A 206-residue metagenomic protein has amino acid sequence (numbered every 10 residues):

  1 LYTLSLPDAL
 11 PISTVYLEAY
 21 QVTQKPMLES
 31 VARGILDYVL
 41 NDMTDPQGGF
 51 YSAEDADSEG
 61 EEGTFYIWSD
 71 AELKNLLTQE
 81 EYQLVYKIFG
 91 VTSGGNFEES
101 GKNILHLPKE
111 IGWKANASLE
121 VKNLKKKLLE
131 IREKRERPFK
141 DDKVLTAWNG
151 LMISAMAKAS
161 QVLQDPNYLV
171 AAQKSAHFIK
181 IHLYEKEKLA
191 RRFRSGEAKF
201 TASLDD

Functional and structural regions predicted by a protein language model:
L1-D206: Glycan-recognition and catalytic cores of secretory/periplasmic carbohydrate-active enzymes
